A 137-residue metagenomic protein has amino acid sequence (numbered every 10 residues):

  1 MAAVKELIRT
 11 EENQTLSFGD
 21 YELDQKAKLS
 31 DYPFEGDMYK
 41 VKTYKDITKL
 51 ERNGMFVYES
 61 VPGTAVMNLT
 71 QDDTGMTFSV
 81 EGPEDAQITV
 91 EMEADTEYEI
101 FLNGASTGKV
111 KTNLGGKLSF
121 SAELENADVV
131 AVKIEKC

Functional and structural regions predicted by a protein language model:
M1-A2, C137: Short, solvent-exposed mixed-charge patches
A2-M67: Catalytic cores of secreted or luminal carbohydrate-active enzymes
R9-E11, L16, Q71, E81 (+2 more regions): A generic structural signal for short, non-catalytic loop/turn and secondary-structure boundary residues
A27, D31-K42, K49, A86-I88 (+1 more regions): C-terminal beta-strand-rich structural cap/linker in extracellular carbohydrate-active enzymes
A65-N68, G75-F78, G108-V110, S119-E123: Beta-strand-rich interaction surfaces with strong enrichment in secreted/lumenal proteins
M76-F78, I100, V132: Hydrophobic residues positioned within well-ordered beta-strands of beta-sheet architectures
S79-T96: Surface-exposed beta-strand/loop patches in extracellular or lumenal glycoproteins
F101-A105: Short strand-turn-strand beta-turns centered on an Asx-Gly dipeptide
